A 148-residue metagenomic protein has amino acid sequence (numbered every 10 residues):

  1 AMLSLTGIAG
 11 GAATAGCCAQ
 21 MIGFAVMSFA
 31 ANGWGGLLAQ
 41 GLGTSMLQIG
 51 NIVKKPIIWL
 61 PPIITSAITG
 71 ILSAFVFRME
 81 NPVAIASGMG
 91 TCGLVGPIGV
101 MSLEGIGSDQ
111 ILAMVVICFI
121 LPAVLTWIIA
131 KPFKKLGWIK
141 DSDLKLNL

Functional and structural regions predicted by a protein language model:
A1-L148: Pore-lining transmembrane helices
